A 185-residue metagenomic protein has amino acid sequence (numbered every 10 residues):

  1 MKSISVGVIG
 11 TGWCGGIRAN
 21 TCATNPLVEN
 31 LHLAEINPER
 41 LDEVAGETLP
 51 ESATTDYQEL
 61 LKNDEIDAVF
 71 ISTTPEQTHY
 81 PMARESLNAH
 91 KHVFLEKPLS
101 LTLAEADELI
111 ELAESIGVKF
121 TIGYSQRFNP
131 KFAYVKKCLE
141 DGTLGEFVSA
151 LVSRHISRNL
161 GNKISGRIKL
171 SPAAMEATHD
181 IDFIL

Functional and structural regions predicted by a protein language model:
M1-T48: N-terminal Rossmann-like dinucleotide-binding module
K2-I4, V118, G145-V148: Nucleotide donor/acceptor-binding cores
H32, S52, A68, S149: Short, Asp-centered acidic motifs that coordinate Mg2+ and/or phosphate in catalytic or ligand-binding sites
P50-Y57: Conserved SAM-binding strand-loop segment of SAM-dependent methyltransferases
A68, P75, Y80-R127: Beta-strand-loop-alpha-helix segment that lines the small-molecule cofactor/substrate pocket of alpha/beta enzymes
S72-T74, R154: Glycine-rich, N-terminal phosphate-binding loop of Rossmann-like dinucleotide-binding domains
Q126-L185: Predominantly a Rossmann-like dinucleotide-binding segment in NAD(P)-dependent oxidoreductases
